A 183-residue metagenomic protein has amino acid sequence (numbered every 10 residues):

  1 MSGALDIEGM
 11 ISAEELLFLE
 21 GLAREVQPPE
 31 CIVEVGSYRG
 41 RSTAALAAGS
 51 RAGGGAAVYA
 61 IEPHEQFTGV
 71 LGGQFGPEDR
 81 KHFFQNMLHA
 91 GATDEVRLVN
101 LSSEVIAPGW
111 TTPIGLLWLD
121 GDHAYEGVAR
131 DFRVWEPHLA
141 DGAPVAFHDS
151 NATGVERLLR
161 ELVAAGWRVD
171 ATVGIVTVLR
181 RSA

Functional and structural regions predicted by a protein language model:
S2-M10, L16-A183: S-adenosylmethionine/decaboxylated-SAM
